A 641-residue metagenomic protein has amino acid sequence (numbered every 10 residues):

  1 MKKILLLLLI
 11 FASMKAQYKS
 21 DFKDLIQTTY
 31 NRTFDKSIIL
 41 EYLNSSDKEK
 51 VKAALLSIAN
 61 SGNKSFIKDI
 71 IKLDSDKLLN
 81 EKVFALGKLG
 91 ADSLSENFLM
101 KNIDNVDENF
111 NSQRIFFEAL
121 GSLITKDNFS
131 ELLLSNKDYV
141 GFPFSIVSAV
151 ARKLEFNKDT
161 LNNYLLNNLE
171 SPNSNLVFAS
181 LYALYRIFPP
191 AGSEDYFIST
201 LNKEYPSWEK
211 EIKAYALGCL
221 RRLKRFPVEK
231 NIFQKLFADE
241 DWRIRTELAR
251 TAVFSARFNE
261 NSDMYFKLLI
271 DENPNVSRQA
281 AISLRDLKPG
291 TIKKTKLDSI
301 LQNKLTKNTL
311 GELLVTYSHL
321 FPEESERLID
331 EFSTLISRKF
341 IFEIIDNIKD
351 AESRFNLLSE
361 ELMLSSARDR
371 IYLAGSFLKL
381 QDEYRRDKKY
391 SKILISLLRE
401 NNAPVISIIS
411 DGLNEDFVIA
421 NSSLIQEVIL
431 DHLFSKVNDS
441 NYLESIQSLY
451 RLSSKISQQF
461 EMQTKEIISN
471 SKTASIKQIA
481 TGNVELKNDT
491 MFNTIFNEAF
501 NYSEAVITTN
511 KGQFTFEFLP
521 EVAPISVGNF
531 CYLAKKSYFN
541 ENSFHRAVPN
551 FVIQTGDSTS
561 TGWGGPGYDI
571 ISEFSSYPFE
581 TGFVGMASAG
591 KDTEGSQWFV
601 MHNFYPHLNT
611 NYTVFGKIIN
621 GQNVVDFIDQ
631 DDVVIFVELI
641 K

Functional and structural regions predicted by a protein language model:
K3-A12: Sec-dependent N-terminal signal peptides
I10, E170, V522-S526: N-terminal capping segments
M14-A16: Sec/Tat signal peptide C-region and signal peptidase I cleavage site
Y18-F34, E41, E49-N63, L79-D92 (+15 more regions): Structural detector for internal amphipathic alpha-helices that build alpha-solenoid repeat scaffolds
R32-N44, G62-D74, D92-D104, I124-N136 (+10 more regions): Amphipathic alpha-helical scaffolding segments comprising HEAT/armadillo-like alpha-solenoid repeats
S37, K52, L56, K68 (+18 more regions): Solvent-exposed, polar/charged alpha-helical surfaces in well-ordered, non-transmembrane soluble domains, broadly
S46, D74-K77, D104-E108, D138 (+12 more regions): Structural signature of alpha-solenoid helical repeat scaffolds
L364-A367, K379, Y384-K392, S396 (+2 more regions): Cyclophilin-like peptidyl-prolyl cis-trans isomerases
